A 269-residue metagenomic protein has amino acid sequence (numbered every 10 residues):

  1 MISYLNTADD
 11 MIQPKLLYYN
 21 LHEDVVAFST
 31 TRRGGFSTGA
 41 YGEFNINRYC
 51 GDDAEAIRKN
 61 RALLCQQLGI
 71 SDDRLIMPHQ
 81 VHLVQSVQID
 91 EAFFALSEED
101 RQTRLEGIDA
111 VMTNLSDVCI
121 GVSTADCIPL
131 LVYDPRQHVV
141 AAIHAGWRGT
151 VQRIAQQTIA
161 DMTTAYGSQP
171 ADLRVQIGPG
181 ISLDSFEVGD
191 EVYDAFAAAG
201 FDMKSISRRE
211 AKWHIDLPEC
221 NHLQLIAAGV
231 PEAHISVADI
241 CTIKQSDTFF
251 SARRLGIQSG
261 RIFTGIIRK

Functional and structural regions predicted by a protein language model:
M1-K269: Active-site microenvironment for binding and transforming phosphate-containing groups
